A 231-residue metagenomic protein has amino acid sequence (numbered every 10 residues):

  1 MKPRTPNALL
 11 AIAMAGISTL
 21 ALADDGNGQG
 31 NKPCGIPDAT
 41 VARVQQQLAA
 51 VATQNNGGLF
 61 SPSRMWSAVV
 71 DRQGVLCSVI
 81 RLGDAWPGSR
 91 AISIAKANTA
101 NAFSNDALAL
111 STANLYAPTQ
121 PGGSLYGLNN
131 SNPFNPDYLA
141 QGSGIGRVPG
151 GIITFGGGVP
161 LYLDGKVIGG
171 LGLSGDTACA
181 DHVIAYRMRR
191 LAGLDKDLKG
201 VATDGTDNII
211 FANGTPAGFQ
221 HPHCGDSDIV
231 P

Functional and structural regions predicted by a protein language model:
M1-L9: Bacterial N-terminal signal peptides that target proteins for export
A13-M14: Long, compositionally biased tandem-repeat segments
D24-P231: Flexible, solvent-exposed loop/hinge segments and secondary-structure transition points
